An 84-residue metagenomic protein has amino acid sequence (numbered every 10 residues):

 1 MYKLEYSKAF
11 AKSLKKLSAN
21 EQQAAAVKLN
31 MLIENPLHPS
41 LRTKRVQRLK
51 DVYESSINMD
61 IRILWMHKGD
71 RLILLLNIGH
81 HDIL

Functional and structural regions predicted by a protein language model:
M1-L4, K8-K12, K16-Q23, E54-L84: Enriched for short, Lys/Arg-rich terminal
Q22, A26-N30: Short, well-structured alpha-helical segments
N30-S55: A short, surface-exposed loop/turn module that caps and links secondary-structure elements
